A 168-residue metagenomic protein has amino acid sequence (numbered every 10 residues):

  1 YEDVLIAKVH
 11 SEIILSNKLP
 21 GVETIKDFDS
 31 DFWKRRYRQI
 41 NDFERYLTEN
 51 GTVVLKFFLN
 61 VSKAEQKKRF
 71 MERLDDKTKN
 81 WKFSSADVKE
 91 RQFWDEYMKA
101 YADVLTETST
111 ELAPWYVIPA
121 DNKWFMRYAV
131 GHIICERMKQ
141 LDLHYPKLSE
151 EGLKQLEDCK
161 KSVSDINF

Functional and structural regions predicted by a protein language model:
D3: Internal, well-ordered alpha/beta segment that forms a basic, Gly-enriched binding/recognition surface
I6, I13-I14, I25, I40 (+3 more regions): Weak global preference for isoleucine
K8-Y37, L47-K99, P146-L153: A glycine- and Lys/Arg-enriched "phosphate-lid" helix/loop adjacent to the NTP-binding pocket of small-molecule kinases
R38-Y46, L105: Conserved alpha-helical scaffold flanking the Walker A/P-loop in AAA+ ATPase domains
Y46-N50, E107-T110: Arginine/glycine-rich "motif VI" loop of SF2 helicases in the C-terminal RecA-like domain
Y97-A102, T106-F168: NTP-dependent small-molecule kinase module
